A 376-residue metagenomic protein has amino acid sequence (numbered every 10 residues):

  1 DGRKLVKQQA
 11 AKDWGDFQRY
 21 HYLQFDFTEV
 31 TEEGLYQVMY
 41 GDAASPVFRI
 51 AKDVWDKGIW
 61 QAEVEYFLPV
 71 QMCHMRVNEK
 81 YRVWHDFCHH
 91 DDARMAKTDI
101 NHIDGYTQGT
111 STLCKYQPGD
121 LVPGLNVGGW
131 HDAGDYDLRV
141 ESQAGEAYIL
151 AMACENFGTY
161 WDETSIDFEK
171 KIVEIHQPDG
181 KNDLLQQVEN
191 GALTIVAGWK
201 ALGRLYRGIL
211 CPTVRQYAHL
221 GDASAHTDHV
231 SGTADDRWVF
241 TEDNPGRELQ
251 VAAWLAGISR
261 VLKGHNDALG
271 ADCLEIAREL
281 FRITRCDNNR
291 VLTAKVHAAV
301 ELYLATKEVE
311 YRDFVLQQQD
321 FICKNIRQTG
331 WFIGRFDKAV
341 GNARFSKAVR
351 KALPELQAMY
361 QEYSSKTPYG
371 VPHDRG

Functional and structural regions predicted by a protein language model:
G2-Y20, V30-V47, W55-G376: Glycan-recognition and catalytic cores of secretory/periplasmic carbohydrate-active enzymes
Y22-Q24: Intrinsic-disorder/low-complexity, polar/charged segments enriched in Ser/Thr/Lys/Arg/Asp/Glu/Gln
D26-T28: Surface-exposed loop and edge beta-strand positions of immunoglobulin-like domains
